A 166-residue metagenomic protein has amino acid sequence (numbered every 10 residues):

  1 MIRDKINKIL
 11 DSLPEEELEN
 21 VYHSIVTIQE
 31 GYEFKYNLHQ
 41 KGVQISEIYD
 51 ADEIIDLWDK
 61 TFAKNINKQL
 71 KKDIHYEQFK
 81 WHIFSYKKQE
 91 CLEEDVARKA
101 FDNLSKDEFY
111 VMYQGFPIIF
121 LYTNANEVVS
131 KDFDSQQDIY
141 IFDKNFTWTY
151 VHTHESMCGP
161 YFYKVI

Functional and structural regions predicted by a protein language model:
M1-N7: Short Lys/Arg-rich basic patches
N7, S12-E15, E19-I166: Structured alpha/beta or helical-core interaction and ligand-binding surfaces enriched in interleaved
